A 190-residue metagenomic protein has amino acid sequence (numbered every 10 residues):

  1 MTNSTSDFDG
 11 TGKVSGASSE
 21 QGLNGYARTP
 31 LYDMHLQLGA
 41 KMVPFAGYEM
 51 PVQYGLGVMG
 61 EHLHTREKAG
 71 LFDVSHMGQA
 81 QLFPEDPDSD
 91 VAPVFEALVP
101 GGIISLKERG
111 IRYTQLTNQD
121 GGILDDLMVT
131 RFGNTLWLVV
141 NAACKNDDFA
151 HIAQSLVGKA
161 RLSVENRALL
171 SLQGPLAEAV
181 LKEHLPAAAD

Functional and structural regions predicted by a protein language model:
T2-D190: Basic, glycine/lysine-rich polyanion-binding surfaces/domains
